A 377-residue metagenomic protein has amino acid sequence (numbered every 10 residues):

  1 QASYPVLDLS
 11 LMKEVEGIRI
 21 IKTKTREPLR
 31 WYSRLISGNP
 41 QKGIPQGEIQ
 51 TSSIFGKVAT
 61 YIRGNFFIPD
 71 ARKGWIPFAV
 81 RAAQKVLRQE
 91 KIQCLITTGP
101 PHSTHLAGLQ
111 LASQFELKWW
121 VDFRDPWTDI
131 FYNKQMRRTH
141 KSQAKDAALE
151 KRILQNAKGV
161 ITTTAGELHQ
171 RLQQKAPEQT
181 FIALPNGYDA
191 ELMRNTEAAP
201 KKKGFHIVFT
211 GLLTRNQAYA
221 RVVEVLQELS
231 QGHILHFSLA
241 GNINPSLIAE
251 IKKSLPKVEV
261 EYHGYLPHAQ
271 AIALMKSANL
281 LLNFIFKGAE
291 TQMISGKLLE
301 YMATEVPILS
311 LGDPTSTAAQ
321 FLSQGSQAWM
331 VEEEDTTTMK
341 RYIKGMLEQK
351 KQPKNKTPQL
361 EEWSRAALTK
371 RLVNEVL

Functional and structural regions predicted by a protein language model:
A2-P77: A conserved catalytic-core segment of Leloir-type glycosyltransferases
Q84, S103-L106, Q110-Q114, W127-T128 (+1 more regions): Membrane-proximal helix-turn-helix segments that form the acceptor-binding/catalytic region of lipid-linked
I161, A199-Q217, V223-L226, L368: Conserved donor-binding/catalytic core segment of Leloir-type glycosyltransferases
G166, L184-G187: Carbohydrate-associated surface elements
Q217, P267-A273, L281-M302, P307-Q320: Nucleotide-sugar-dependent
S238-G241, S246-I272: Nucleotide-activated donor-binding/catalytic signature segment of Leloir-type glycosyltransferases, i.e., the conserved
D313-K344: Change "using UDP/GDP/dTDP sugars" to "using nucleotide sugars
E333-K340, K351-V376: A charged, aromatic-enriched C-terminal amphipathic alpha-helix characteristic of glycosyltransferases across folds
